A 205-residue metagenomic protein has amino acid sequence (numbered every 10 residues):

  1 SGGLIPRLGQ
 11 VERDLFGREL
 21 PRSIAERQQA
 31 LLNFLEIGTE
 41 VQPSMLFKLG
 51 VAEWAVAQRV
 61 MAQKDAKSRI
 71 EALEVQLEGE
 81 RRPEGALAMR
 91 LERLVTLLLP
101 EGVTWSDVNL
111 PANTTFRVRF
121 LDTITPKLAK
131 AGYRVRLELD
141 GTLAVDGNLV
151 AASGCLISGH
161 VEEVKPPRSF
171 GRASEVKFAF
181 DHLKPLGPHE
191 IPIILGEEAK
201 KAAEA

Functional and structural regions predicted by a protein language model:
S1-P100: Alpha-helical, heptad-rich or low-complexity scaffold/stalk segments that mediate oligomerization or tethering
V103-A205: Contiguous beta-sheet cores, especially beta-hairpins with glycine/small-residue-rich turns and Gly-(small hydrophobic)
